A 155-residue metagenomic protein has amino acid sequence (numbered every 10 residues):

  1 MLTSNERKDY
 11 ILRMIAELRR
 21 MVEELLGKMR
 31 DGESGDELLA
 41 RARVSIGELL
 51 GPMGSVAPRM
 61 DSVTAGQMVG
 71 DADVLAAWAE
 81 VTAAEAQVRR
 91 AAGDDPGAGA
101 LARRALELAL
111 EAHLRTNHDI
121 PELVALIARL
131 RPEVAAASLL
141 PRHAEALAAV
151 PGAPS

Functional and structural regions predicted by a protein language model:
M1-A76, L110, E133-S155: N-terminal alpha-helical interaction modules that lie
I11, A16, A72-E80, A86 (+4 more regions): Start-of-helix signal in alpha-solenoid helical-repeat scaffolds, especially tetratricopeptide repeats
R20, E24-K28, V81, V88-A91 (+2 more regions): Residue-level signature for tetratricopeptide repeat
D31-S34, D94, L101: Residues in the short coil linking paired helices within alpha-helical repeat scaffolds
R43, A98-N117: TPR/TPR-like (Sel1-like) alpha-helical repeat modules
G47-L50, A83, Q87: Generic short alpha-helical segment signal, independent of protein family or function, capturing local helix propensity
R115, D119-E145: Conserved binding/catalytic microenvironments
